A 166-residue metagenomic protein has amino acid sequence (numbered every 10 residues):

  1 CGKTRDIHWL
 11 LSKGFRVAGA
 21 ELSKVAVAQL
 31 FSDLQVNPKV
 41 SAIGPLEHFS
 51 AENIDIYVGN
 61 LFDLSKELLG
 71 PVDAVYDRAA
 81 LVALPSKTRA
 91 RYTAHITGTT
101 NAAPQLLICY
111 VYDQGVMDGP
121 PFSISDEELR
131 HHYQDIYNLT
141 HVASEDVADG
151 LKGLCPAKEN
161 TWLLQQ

Functional and structural regions predicted by a protein language model:
C1-G2, A80: Class I SAM-dependent methyltransferase "Motif I" SAM/SAH-binding loop
K3-I7, G19-L68, T93-H95, T99-Q166: Class I (Rossmann-like) S-adenosyl-L-methionine-dependent methyltransferase catalytic domain, capturing the SAM-binding
L11-S12: Gly/Ala-rich phosphate-binding loop of Rossmann-like dinucleotide-binding domains, activating on the conserved
I54, P71-V72, A80: Local beta-strand N-terminus motif with an aromatic residue
E67-V75: A short acidic, Gly/Pro-enriched loop at the edge of an enzyme's catalytic core that lines a small-molecule cofactor
V75-P85: Hydrophobic, aromatic-enriched interface-forming segments
A83-H95: A short, conserved alpha-helix within the catalytic core of class I
